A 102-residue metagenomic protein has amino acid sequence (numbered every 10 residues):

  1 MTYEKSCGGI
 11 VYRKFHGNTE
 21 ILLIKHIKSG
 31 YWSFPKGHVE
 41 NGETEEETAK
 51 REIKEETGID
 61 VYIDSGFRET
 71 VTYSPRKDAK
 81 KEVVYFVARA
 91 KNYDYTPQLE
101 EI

Functional and structural regions predicted by a protein language model:
M1-I21: Conserved N-terminal beta-strand and adjoining loop/helix that marks the start of the Nudix/MutT-like hydrolase domain
I10-V11, I24, V39, V61: Hydrophobic aliphatic residue packing
V11, L23, Y85-R89: Short, well-ordered beta-strand micro-motif
F15, K25, K77-A79: Sterically constrained small-residue positions within well-ordered secondary structures of folded domains
G17-L23, D94-P97: Short, well-ordered strand-loop elements centered on a beta-strand within folded domains, enriched for acidic residues
H26-G30: Short, solvent-exposed aromatic-acidic interface loops
S33-K36: A short gly/proline-enriched turn/hairpin at secondary-structure junctions
V39-I102: Unchanged
